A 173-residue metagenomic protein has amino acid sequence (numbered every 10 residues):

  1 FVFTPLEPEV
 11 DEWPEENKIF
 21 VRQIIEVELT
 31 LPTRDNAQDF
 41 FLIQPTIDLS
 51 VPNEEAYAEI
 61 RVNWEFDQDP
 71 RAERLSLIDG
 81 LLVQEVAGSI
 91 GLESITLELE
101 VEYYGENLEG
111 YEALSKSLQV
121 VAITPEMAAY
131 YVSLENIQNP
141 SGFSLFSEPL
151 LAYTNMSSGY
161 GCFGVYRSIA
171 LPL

Functional and structural regions predicted by a protein language model:
F1-L173: A sequence/structural signal for flexible, mid-protein segments enriched in small/helix-disrupting residues
